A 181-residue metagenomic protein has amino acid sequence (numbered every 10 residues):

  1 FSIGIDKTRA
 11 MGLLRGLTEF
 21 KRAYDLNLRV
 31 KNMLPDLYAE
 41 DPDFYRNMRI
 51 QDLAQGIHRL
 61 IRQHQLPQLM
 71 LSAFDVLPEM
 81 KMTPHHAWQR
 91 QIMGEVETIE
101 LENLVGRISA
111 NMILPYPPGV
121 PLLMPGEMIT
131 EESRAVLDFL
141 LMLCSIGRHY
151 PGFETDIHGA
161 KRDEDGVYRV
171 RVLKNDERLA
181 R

Functional and structural regions predicted by a protein language model:
F1-R181: Non-catalytic terminal extensions of PLP-dependent enzymes
